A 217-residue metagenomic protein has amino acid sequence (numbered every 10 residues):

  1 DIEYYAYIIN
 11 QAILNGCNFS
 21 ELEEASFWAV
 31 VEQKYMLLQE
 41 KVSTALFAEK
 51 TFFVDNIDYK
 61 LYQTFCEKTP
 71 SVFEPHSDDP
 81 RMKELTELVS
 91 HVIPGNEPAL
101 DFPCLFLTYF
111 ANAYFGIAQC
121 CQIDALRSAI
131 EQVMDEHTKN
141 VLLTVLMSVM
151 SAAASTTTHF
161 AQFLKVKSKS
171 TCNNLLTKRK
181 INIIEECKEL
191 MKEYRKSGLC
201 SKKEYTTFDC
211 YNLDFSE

Functional and structural regions predicted by a protein language model:
I2: Conserved SAM-binding loop of SAM-dependent methyltransferases across substrates and taxa, primarily the Class I
Y5-K196: Class I S-adenosyl-L-methionine-dependent methyltransferase module
L199-E217: Adenosine-cofactor binding site in Rossmann-like domains, unifying the SAM/SAH pocket of S-adenosylmethionine-dependent
